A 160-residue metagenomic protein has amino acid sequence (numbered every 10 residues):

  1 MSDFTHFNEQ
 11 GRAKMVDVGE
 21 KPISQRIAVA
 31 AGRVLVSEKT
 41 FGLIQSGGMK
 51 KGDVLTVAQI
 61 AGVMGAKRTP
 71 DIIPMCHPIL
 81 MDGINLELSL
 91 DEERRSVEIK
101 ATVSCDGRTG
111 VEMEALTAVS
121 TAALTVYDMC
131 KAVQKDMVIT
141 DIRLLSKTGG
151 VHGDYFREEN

Functional and structural regions predicted by a protein language model:
M1-L55, I60-H77, G83-N160: C-terminal binding/interaction regions
